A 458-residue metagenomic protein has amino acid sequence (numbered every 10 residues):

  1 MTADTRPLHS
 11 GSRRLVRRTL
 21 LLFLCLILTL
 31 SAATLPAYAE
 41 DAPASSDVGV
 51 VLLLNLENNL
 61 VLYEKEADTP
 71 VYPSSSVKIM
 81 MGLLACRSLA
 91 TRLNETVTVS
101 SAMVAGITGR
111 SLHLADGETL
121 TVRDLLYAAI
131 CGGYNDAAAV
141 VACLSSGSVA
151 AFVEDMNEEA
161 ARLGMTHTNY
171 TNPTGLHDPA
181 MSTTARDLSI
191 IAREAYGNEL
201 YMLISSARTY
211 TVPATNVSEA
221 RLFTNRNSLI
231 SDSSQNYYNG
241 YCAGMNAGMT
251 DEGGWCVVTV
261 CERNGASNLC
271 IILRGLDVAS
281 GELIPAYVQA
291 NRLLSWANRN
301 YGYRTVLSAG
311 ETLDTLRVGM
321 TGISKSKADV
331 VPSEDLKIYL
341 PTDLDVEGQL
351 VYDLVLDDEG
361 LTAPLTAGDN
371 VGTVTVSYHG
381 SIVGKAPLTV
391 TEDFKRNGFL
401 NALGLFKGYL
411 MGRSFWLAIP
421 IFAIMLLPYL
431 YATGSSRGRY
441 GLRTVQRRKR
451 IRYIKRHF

Functional and structural regions predicted by a protein language model:
M1-S12, S436-F458: N-terminal Lys/Arg-rich, disordered targeting/topogenic segments
S10-R14, L120, L405, Y409: Membrane-helix interfacial "entry" motifs
S10-R14, S88, D393-N401, K449: Coil-to-alpha-helix initiation sites in intrinsically disordered, low-complexity, charged segments
R14-I27, A418: Sec-dependent N-terminal signal peptides
T29-Y38: C-terminal segment of classical bacterial N-terminal signal peptides
A37-R186, I190-I204: Active-site-adjacent loops and short helices of periplasmic peptidoglycan-processing enzymes
M165-T166, A180-S182, R186-D187, A192-L442 (+1 more regions): Domain-terminus/edge residues, biased toward the C-terminal soluble/receptor-binding domains of extracytoplasmic
